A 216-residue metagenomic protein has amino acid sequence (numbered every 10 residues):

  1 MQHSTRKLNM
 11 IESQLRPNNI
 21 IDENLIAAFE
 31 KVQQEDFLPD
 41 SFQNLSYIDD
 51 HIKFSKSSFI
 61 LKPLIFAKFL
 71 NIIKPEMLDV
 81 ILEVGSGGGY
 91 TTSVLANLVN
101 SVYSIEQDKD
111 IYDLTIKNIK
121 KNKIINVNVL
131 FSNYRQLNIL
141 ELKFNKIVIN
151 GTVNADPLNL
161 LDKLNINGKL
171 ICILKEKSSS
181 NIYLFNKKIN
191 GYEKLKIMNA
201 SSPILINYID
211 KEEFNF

Functional and structural regions predicted by a protein language model:
M1-E83, Y90-V94, L98, I111-I125 (+1 more regions): Class I SAM-dependent transferase core
K74-E193: Conserved nucleotide-cofactor-binding alpha/beta core module
F216: Catalytic, metal-anchored helix/loop core of enzyme active sites in primary metabolism
